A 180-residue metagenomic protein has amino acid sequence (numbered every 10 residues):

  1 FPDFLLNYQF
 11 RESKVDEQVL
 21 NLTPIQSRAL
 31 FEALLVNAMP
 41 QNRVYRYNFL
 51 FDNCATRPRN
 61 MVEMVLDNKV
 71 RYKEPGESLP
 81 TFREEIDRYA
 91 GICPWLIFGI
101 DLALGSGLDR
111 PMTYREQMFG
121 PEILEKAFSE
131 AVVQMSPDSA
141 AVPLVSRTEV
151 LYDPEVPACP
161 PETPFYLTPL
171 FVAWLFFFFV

Functional and structural regions predicted by a protein language model:
F1-P157: Soluble extramembrane regions of membrane proteins in the secretory/endomembrane system
E155-V180: Alpha-helical transmembrane segments forming the membrane-embedded cores of inner-membrane proteins across
